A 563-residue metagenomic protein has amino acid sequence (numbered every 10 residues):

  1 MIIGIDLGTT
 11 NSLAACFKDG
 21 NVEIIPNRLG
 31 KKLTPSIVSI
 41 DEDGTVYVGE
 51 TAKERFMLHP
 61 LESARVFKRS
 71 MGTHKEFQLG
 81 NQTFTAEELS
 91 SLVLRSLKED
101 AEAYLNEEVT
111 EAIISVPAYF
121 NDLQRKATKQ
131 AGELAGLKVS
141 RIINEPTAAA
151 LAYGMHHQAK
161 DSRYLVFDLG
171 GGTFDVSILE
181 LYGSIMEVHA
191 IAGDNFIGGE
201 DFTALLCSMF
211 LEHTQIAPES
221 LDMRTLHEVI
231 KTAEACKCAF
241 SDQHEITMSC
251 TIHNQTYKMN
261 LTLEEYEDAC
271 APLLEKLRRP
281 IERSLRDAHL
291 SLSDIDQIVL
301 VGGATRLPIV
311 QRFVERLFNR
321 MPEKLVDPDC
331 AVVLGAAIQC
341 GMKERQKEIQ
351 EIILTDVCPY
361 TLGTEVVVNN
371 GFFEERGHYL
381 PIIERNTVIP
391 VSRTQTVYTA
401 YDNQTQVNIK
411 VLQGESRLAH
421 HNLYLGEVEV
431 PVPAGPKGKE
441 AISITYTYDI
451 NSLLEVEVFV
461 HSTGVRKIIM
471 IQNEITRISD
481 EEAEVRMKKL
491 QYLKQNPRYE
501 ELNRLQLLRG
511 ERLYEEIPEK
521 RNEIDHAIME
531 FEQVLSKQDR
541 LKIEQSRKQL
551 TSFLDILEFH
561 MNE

Functional and structural regions predicted by a protein language model:
M1-T73, F77-T83, L92, E99-E563: Oxyanion-binding/catalytic loops of NTP- or PPi-dependent enzymes
